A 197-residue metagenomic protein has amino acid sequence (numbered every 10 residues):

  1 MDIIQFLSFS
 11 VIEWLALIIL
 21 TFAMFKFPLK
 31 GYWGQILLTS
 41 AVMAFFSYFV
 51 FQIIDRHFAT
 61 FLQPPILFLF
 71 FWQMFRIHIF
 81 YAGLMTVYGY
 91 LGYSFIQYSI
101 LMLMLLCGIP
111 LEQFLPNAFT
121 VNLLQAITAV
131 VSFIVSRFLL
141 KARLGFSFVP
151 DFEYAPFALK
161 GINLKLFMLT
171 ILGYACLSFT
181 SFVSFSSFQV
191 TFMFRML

Functional and structural regions predicted by a protein language model:
M1-W14: Hydrophobic transmembrane alpha-helical segments in integral membrane proteins
L15, I19, L38-A41, T180: Terminal, non-globular segments
F22-L29, W33, F61, L69-I162: Juxtamembrane segments at transmembrane-helix boundaries in multi-pass signal-transduction membrane proteins
L37-T60, S94, Y98: A generic, lipid-embedded transmembrane alpha helix
V50-F51, G173-C176: Alpha-helical transmembrane segments of multi-pass integral membrane proteins
T60-F68, F192-L197: Hydrophobic core segments of alpha-helical transmembrane domains in multi-pass membrane proteins
G161-G173: Select subsegments of transmembrane alpha-helices in polytopic membrane proteins, especially boundary-proximal
S178-M196: Extracellular/periplasmic helix-loop-helix junctions in multi-pass membrane proteins
